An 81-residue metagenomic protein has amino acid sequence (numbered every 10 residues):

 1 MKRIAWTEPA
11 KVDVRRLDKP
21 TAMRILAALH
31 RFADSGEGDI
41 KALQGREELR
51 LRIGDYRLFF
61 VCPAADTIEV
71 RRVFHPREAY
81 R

Functional and structural regions predicted by a protein language model:
M1-A5, P9-V12, R16, P20-M23 (+4 more regions): Enriched for short, Lys/Arg-rich terminal
A27-R52, Y80: A short, surface-exposed loop/turn module that caps and links secondary-structure elements
